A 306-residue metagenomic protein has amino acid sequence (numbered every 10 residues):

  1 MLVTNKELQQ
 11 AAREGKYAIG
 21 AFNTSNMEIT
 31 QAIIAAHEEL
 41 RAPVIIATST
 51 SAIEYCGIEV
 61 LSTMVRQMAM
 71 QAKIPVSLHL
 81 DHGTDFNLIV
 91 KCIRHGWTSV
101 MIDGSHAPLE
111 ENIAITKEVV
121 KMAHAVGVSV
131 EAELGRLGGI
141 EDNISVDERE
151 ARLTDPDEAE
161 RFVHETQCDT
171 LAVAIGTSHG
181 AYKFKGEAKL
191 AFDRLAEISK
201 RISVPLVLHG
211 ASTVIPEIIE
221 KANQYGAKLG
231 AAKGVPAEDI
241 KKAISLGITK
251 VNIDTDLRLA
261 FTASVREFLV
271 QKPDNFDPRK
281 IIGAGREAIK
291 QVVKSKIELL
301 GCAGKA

Functional and structural regions predicted by a protein language model:
M1-G20: N-terminal amphipathic alpha-helix/helix-capping segment at the start of soluble metabolic enzymes
L2-N5, I58, T262, V293: Alpha-helix initiation and N-capping motif
N5-A11, N26-A52, I58-P75, G83-P205 (+6 more regions): Alpha/beta enzyme core
G15, A47, M101, N275-P278: A short, mixed-charge helix-start or loop-turn motif at secondary-structure junctions
Q224, V235-A306: C-terminal alpha-helical cap/extension of soluble enzyme domains
